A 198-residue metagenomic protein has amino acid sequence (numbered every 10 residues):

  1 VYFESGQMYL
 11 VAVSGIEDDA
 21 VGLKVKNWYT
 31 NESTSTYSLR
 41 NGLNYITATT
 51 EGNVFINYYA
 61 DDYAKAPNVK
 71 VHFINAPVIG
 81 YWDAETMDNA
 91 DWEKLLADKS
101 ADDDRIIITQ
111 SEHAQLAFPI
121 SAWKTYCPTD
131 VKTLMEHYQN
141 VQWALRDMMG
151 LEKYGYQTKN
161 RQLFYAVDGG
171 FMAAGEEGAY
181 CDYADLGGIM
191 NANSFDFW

Functional and structural regions predicted by a protein language model:
V1-Y81: Beta-strand-enriched, solvent-exposed domains that form extended recognition/catalytic surfaces
E4, E17, E32, E51 (+6 more regions): Glutamate identity and glutamate-enriched acidic tracts
T30, T34-T36, T47-T50, T86 (+5 more regions): Residue-identity detector for threonine
G42, D88, P119-A122: Short, solvent-exposed coil/turn linker segments
A60-T109: Exposed low-complexity, polar/acidic, P/S/T/G-rich flexible segments that act as propeptides, protease-susceptible
L95-A101, R105-W198: Catalytic cores of extracellular degradative/oxidative enzymes
